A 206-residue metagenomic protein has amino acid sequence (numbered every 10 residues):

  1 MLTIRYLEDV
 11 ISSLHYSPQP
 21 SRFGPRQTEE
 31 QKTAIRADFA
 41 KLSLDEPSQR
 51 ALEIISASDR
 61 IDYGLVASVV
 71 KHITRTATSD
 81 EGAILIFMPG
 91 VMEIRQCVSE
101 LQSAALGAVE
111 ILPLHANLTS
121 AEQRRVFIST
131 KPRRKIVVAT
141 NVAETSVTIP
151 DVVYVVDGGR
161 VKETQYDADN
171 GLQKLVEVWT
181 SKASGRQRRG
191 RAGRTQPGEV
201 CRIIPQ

Functional and structural regions predicted by a protein language model:
M1-Q206: P-loop NTPase motor module signature
